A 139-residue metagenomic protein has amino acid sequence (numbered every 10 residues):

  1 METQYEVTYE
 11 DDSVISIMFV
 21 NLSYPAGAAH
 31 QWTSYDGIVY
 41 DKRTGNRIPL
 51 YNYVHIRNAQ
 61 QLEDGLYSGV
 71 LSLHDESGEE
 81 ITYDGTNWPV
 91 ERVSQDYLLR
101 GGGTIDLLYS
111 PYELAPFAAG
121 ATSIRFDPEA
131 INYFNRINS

Functional and structural regions predicted by a protein language model:
M1-S139: Compositionally biased intrinsically disordered regions enriched in Thr/Gly
